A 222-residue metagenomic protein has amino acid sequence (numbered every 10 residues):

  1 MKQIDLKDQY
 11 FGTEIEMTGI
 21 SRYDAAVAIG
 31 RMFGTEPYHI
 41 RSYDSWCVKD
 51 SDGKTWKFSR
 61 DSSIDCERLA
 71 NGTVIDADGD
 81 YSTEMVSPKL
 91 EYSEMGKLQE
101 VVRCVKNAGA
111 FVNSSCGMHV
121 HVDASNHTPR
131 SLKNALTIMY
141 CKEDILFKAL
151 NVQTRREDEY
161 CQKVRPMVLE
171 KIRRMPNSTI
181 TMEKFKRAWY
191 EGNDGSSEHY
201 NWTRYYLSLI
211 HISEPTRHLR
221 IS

Functional and structural regions predicted by a protein language model:
M1-F111, S125-L209, S213: C-terminal accessory/tail domains of diverse enzymes
S114-M118, V122: Short, conserved phosphate-binding/catalytic loop or strand-edge motifs used in phosphoryl-/nucleotidyl-transfer
I210-S222: Single conserved hydrophobic/aromatic residue that forms the stacking wall/gate of nucleotide- or nucleobase-binding
